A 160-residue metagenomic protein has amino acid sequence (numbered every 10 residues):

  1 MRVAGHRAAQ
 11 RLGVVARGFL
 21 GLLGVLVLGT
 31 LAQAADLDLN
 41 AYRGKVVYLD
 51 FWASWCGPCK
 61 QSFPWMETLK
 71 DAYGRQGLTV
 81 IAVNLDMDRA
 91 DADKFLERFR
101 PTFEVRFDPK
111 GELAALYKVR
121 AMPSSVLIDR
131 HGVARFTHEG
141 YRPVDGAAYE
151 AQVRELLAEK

Functional and structural regions predicted by a protein language model:
R17-T30: Bacterial N-terminal signal peptides
A32-V47: A short beta-strand-turn-helix
K45, F63-V83, E97: Conserved helix-turn-beta segment immediately C-terminal to the redox Cys motif in thioredoxin-like folds
K45-V47, F51-W55, A121: Short pre-active-site segment immediately N-terminal to redox-active cysteine/selenocysteine motifs in thiol-based
F51-T68: Conserved redox-active cysteine motifs that mediate thiol-disulfide chemistry, especially di-cysteine Cys-X(1-2)-Cys
G77-R89, F103-K110: Thiol-based oxidoreductase modules, predominantly thioredoxin-like and allied folds used for disulfide exchange
D93-H131: Short, internal strand/loop/helix patches that form the active-site neighborhood or redox-interaction surface
R130-K160: Thiol-/selenol-based redox modules, centered on thioredoxin-like and closely related oxidoreductase domains
